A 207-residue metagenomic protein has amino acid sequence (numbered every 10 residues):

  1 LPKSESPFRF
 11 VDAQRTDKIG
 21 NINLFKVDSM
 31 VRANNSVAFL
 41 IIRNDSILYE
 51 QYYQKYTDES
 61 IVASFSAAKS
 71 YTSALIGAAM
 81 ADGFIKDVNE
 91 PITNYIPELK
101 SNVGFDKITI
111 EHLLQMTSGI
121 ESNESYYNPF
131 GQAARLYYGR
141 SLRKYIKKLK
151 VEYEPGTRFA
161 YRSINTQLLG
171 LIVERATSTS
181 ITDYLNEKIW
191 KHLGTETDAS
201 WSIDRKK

Functional and structural regions predicted by a protein language model:
L1-Y56, M80-K86: N-terminal leader/targeting segments and the immediately adjacent pre-domain N-terminus
N21, S36, V62, S66 (+8 more regions): Soluble non-cytosolic domains of exported or imported proteins
A38-I41, I47-E50, F65, H112-Q115 (+2 more regions): Structural recognition of the beta-strand scaffold that forms the well-ordered cores of secreted hydrolase catalytic
D45, V62-V88, L113, L169-V173: Active-site SXXK
I47-L48, Q54, I120-E121, T166 (+1 more regions): Solvent-exposed loop/turn segments at secondary-structure junctions within structured extracellular/periplasmic domains
Y52, E124-N128: Short, solvent-exposed loop/turn and secondary-structure capping segments
D82-E121, K148-K150, T177-K207: Active-site helix/loop module of the DD-peptidase/beta-lactamase fold, centered on the serine-lysine SxxK catalytic
Y127-K206: Catalytic-site signature segments of enzymes, centered on catalytic residues
